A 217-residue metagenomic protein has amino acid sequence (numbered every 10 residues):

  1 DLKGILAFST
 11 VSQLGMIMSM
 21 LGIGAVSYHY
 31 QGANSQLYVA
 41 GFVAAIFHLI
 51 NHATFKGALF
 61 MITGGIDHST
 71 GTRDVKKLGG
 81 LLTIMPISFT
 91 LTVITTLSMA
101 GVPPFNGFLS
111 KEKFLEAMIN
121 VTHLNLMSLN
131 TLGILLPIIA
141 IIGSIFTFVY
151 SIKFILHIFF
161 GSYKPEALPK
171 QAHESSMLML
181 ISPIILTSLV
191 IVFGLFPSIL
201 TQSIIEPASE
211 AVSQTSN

Functional and structural regions predicted by a protein language model:
D1, V11, H52, L78 (+3 more regions): Divalent metal-coordination and catalytic microenvironments
L2-D74: Alpha-helical multi-pass transmembrane bundles of energy-transducing inner-membrane proteins
A7-I17, D67-N106, E112-T122, L129-G143 (+1 more regions): Interfacial and helix-entry/exit segments of alpha-helical transmembrane bundles in multi-pass inner-membrane proteins
I17, K56, F60-T63, T72 (+4 more regions): Alpha-helical transmembrane segments of polytopic integral membrane proteins, especially the permease/helical cores
G24, G64, P103, K111 (+2 more regions): Juxtamembrane/transmembrane-helix interface segments of polytopic membrane transporters
Q31-Q36, K113-M127, L200-N217: Membrane-interfacial helical/loop segments at transmembrane boundaries in membrane proteins
K56-F60, I134-Q171: Predominantly late transmembrane helices and immediately cytosolic-facing juxtamembrane segments
H173-N217: Hard-cation-handling environments
